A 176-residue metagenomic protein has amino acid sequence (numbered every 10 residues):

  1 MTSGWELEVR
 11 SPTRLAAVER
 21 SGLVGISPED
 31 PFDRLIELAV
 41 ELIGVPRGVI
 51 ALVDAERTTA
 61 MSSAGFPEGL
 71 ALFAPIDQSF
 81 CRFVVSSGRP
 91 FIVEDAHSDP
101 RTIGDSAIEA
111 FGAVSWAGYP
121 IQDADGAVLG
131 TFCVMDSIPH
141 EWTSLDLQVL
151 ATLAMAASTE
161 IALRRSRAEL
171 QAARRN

Functional and structural regions predicted by a protein language model:
M1-I76: Intrinsically disordered, low-complexity terminal regulatory regions
R47, V53-M61, E68-E109, V114: Regulatory sensory and allosteric helical modules in signal-transduction proteins and certain transcription factors
I50, D125-A127: Glycine-biased flexible loop/turn sites that connect beta-strands or occur in inter-domain linkers
V114-D123: A short, aliphatic-rich beta-strand micro-motif
T131-H140: Short beta-strand-to-loop transition segments that serve as allosteric relay/switch motifs in sensory/regulatory domains
A151-S158: Allosteric cytosolic regulatory segments
L163-S166, L170-A173: Heptad-repeat alpha-helical coiled-coil signal-transmission segments
